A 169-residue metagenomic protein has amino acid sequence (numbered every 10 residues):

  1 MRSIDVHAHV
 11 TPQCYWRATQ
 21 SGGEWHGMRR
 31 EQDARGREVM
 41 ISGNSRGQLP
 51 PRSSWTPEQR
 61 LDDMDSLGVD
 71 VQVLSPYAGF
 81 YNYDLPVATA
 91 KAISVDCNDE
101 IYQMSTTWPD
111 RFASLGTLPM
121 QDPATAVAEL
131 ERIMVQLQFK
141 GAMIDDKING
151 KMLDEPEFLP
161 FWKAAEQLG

Functional and structural regions predicted by a protein language model:
M1-G169: Helix-coil boundary/capping segments in enzymes
